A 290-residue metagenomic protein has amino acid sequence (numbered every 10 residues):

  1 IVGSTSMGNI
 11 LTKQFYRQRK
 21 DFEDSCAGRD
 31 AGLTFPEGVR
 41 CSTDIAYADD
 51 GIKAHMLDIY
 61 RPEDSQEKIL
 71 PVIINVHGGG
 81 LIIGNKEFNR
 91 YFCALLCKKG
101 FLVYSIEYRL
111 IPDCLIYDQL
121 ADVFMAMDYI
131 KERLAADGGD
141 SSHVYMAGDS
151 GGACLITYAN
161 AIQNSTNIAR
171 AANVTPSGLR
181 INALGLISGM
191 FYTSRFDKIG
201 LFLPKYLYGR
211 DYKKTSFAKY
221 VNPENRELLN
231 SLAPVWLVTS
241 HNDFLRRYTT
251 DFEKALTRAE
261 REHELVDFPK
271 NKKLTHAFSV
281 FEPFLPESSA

Functional and structural regions predicted by a protein language model:
I1-A290: Alpha/beta-hydrolase superfamily serine-hydrolase fold, recognizing
